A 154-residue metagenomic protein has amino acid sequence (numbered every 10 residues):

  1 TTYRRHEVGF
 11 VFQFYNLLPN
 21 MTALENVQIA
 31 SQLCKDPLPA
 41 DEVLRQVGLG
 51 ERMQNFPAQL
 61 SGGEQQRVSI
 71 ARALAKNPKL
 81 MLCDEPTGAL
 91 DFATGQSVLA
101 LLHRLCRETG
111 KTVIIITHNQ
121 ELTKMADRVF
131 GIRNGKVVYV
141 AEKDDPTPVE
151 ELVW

Functional and structural regions predicted by a protein language model:
T1-M125, G131-I132: ABC family nucleotide-binding domain
A126-D127, A141: Short, flexible helix/strand-to-coil boundary loops that buttress conserved ligand/catalytic motifs in alpha/beta
K136-W154: Conserved beta-strand-loop-alpha-helix hinge in the C-terminal portion of ABC ATPase nucleotide-binding domains
